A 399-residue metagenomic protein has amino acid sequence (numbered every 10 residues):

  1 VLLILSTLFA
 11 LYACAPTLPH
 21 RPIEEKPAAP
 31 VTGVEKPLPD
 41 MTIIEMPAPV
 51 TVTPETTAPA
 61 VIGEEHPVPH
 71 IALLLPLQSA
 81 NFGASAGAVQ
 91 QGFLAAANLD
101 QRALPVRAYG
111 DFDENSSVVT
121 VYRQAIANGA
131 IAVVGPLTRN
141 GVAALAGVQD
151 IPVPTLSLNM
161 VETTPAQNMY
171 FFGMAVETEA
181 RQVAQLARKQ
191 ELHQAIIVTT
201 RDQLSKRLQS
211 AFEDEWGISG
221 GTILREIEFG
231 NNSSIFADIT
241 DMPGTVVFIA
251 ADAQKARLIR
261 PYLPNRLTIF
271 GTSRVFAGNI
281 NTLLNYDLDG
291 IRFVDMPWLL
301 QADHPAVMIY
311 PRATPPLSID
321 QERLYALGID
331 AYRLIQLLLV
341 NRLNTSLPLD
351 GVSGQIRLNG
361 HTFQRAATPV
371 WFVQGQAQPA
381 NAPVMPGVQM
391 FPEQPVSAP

Functional and structural regions predicted by a protein language model:
A10-A13: C-terminal motif of bacterial Sec signal peptides marking the signal peptidase cleavage site
A15-L18: Bacterial signal peptide processing site
H20-I62: Post-signal peptide N-terminal segment of mature Sec-exported envelope proteins
A84-A88, R102-T163: Beta-alpha junction/loop-to-helix N-cap segments that form part of ligand/metal-binding clefts
I131-V198, Q203-A211, E215-I223, F276-L283: Extracytoplasmic ligand/sensor domains, especially the bilobed periplasmic-binding protein
G147-I151, Q194-I196, S205-V294: Extracellular/periplasmic bilobed ligand-binding domains
R260-I329, L343: Extracellular/periplasmic periplasmic-binding protein-like sensory domains
R312-N381, P395-P399: Segments of small-molecule ligand-sensing domains
